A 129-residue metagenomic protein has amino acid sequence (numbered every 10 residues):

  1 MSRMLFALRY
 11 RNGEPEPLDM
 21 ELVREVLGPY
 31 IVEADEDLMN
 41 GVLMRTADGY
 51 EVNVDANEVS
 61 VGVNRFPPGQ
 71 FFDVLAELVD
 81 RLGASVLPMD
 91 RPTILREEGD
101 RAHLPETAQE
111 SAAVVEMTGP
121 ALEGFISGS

Functional and structural regions predicted by a protein language model:
M1-S129: Acidic (Asp/Glu-rich) sequence patches and key acidic residues that form negatively charged surfaces used
